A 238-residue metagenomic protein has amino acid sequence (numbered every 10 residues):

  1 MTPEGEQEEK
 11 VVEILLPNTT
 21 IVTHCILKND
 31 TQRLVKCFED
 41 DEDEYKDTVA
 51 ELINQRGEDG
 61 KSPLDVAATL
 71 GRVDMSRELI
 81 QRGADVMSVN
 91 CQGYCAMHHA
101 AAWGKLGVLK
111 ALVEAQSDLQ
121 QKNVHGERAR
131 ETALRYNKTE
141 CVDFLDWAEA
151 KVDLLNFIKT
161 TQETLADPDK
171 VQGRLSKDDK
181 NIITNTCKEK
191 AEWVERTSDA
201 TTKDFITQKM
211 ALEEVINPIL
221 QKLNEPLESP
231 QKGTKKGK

Functional and structural regions predicted by a protein language model:
T2-C25, C91, W147-K238: Acidic, negatively charged sequence tracts
L15, R56-G57, N90, N123: Ankyrin repeat boundary/linker residues
R33, M75, G107-V108, E140-C141: Conserved ankyrin/ankyrin-like repeat signature
